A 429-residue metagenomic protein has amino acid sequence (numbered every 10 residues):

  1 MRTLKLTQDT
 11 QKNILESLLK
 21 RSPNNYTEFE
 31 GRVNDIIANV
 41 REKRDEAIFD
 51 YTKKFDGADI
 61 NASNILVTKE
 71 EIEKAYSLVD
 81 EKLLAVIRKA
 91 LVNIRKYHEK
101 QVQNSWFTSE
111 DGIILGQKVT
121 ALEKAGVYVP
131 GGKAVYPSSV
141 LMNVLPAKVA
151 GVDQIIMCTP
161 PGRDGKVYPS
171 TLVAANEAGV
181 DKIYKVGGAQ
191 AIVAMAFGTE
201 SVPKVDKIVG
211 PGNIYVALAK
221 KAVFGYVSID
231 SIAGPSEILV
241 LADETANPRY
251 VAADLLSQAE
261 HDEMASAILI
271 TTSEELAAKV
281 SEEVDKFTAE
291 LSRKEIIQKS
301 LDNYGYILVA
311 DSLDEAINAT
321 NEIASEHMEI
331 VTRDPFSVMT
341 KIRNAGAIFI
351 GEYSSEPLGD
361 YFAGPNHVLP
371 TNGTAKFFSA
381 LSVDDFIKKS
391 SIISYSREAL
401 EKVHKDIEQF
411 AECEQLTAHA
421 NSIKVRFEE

Functional and structural regions predicted by a protein language model:
M1-E123: N-terminal Rossmann-like NAD(P)+-binding subdomain of aldehyde/semialdehyde dehydrogenases
T108-V173: Conserved small-residue-rich beta-alpha loop and adjacent elements that most often cradle the phosphate/pyrophosphate
M142-D153, N176-A178, A196-V202, K220-A222 (+1 more regions): Alpha-helix C-terminal capping segments
D153-R163, A267-S273, G351: Short internal beta-strands
G179-S257, H261-S266: Conserved NAD(P)+-binding/catalytic subdomain of aldehyde/semialdehyde dehydrogenases
V209-P211, S231-A242, Q258-S281, I297-L308 (+3 more regions): Short loop-to-beta-strand entry elements in the cores of soluble alpha/beta enzymes
E322-E429: C-terminal core of ALDH-fold dehydrogenases
